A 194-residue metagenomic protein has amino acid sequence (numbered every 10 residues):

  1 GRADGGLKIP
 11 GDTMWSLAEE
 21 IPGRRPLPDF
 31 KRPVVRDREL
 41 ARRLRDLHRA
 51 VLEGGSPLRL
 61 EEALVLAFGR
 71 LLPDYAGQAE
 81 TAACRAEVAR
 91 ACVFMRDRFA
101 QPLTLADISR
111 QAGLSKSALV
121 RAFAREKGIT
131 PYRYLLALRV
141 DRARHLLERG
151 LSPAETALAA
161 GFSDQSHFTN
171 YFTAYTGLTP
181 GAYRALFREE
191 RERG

Functional and structural regions predicted by a protein language model:
G1-L27, E53: N-terminal regulatory/effector-sensing and dimerization cores that precede helix-turn-helix DNA-binding domains
G11-M14, V65, T169: Alpha-helix N-cap/helix-start and coil->helix boundary motif
L17-I21, D74, L146, L186: Residue-level signal for well-ordered alpha-helical positions
R25-E39, R49-A112, R125-R133, A137: Short, Lys/Arg-enriched, Trp-marked, Pro/Gly-tolerant hinge/linker segments that flank
L44-H48: Terminal output helix/cap of sensory domains in signal transduction proteins
V93, D97, Q101-A106, L114 (+3 more regions): Terminal helix-turn-helix DNA-binding modules in bacterial transcription factors
